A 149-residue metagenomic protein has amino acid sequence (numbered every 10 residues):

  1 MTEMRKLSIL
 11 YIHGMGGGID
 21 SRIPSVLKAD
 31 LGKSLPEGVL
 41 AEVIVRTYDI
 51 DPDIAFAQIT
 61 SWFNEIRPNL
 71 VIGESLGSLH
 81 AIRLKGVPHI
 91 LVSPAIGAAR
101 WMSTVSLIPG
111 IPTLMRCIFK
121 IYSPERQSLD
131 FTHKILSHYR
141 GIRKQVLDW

Functional and structural regions predicted by a protein language model:
T2-I19, A81, V92-A99: A short, flexible N-terminal coil/short beta segment enriched in small residues
R5-I66: Active-site catalytic motif of lipid deacylating hydrolases and related acyltransferases
G16, D20, D53-Q58, L76 (+3 more regions): Soluble, non-transmembrane catalytic domains of enzymes that act on hydrophobic metabolites at membranes
N69-I72, P88-I90: Residue in the alpha/beta-hydrolase core beta-strand immediately N-terminal to the catalytic nucleophile
I72-I82: Gly/Ala-rich beta-loop-alpha elbow adjacent to hydrolase catalytic centers
I82-P88: Glycosyltransferases and closely related glycan-assembly transferases that use nucleotide-activated donors
P88-W149: The alpha/beta-hydrolase serine catalytic core
